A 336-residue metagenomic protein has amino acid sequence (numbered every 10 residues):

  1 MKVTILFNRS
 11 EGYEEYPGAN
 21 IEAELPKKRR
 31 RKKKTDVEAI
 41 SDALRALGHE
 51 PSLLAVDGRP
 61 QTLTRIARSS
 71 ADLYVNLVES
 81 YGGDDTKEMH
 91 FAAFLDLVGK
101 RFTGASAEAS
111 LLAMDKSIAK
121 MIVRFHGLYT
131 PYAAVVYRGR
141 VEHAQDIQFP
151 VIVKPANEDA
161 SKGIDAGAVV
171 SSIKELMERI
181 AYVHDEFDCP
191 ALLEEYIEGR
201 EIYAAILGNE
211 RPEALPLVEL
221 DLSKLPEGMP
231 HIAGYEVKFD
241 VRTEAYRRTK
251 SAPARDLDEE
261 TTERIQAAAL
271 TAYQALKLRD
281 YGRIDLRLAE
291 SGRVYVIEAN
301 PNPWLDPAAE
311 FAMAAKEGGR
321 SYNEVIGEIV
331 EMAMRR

Functional and structural regions predicted by a protein language model:
M1-L6, I66-R68, S110-L192, I197-R200 (+1 more regions): Active-site nucleotide/adenylate-binding loops and adjacent lid/helix of ATP-dependent enzymes
M1-R101, E108, A113-M114, Y137-H143 (+2 more regions): ATP-binding N-terminal substructure of ATP-dependent carboxylate-amine bond-forming enzymes
G12-P17, D159-K162, R242-A245, A308: Short acidic/His/Gly/Ser-rich catalytic and metal-binding motifs that mark active-site loops of diverse hydrolases
P51, R101-F102, T130, V151 (+1 more regions): Hydrophobic beta-strand scaffold residues
G58, S171-S172, S321: Alpha-helix N-cap recognition
I122-R124, D256-R336: ATP-dependent carboxylate activation and anion-phosphoryl transfer catalytic cores that bind Mg-ATP to form
V151, G208, E298-P301: Short beta-strand elements
I173-A267, E290-Y295: Phosphate-binding site of ATP-dependent enzymes
